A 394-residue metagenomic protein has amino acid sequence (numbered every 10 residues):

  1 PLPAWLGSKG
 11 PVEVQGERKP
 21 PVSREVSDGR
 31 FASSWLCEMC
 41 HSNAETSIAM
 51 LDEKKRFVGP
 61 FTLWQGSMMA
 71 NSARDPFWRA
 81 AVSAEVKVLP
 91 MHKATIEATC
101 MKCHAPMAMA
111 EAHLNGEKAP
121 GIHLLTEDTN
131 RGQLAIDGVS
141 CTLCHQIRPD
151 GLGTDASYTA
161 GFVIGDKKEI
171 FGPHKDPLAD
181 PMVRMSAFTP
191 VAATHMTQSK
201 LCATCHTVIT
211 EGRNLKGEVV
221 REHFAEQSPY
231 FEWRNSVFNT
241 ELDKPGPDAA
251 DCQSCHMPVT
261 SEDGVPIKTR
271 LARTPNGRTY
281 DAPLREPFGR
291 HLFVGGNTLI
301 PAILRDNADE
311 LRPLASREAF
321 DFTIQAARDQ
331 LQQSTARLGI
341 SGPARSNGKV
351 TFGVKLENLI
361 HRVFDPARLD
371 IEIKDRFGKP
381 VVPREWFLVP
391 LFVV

Functional and structural regions predicted by a protein language model:
L2-P21, A44-V86, E117-V394: Primarily the internal scaffold of c-type cytochrome electron-transfer domains, especially repeated/multiheme c-type
S27-W35, K93, E97, G138 (+2 more regions): Residues immediately within or flanking Cys/His clusters that coordinate Zn2+ in small zinc-binding modules
S34-M39, I48-D52: N-terminal signal-anchor module of multipass membrane proteins
D75-T99, M109: N-terminal catalytic scaffold of extracellular/periplasmic and nuclease hydrolases that process anionic headgroups
E97, K102-L114, H123: Conserved, well-structured interaction surfaces
